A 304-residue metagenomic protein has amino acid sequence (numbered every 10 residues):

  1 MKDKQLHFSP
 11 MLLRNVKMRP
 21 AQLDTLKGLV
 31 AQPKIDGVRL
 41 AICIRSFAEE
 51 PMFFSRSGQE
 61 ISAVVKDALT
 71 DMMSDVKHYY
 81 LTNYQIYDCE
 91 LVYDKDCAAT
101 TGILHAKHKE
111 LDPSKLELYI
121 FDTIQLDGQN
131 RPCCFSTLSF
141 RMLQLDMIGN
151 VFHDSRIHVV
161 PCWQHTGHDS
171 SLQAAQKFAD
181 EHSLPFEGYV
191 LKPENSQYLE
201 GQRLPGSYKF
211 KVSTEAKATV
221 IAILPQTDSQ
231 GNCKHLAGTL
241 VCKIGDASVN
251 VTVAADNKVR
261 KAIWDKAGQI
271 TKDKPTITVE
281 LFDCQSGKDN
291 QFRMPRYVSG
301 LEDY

Functional and structural regions predicted by a protein language model:
K2-Q59, A106-K109, T123-L126, N150-Y304: Nucleic-acid 5′ end/cap handling module spanning
Q22-F152: Covalent nucleotidyltransferase
